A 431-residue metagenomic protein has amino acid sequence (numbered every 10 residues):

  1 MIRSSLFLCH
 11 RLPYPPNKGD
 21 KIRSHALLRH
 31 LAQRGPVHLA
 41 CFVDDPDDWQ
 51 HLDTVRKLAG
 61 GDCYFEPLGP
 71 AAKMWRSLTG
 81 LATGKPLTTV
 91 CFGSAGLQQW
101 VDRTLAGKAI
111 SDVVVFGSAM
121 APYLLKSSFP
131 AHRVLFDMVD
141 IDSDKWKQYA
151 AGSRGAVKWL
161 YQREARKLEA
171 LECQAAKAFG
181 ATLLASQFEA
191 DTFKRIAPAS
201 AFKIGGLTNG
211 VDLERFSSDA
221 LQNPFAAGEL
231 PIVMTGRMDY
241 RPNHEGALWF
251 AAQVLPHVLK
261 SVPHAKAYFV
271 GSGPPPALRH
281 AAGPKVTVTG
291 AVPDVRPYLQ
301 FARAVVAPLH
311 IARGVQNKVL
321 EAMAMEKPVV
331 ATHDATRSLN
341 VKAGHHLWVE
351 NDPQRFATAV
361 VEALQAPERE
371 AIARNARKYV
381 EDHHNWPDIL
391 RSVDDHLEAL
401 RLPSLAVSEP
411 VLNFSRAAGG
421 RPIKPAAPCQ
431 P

Functional and structural regions predicted by a protein language model:
H10, P70-C91, V134-C173, D191 (+2 more regions): Acceptor-binding helix/loop patch of EC 2.4 sugar-transfer enzymes, predominantly nucleotide-sugar-dependent
R133-F136, S143, Y161-R195, A199-S218 (+1 more regions): Donor nucleotide-sugar binding/catalytic pocket of nucleotide-sugar-dependent glycosyltransferases
G180, Q300-G314, M325-P328: Acidic donor-binding loop of glycosyltransferase active sites
R195, A201, G205-F301, D352: Conserved catalytic-core segment of nucleotide-activated headgroup transferases in glycan assembly
K318-E321, P328-T332, W348: Short hydrophobic beta-strand element within catalytic cores of glycosyltransferases and related nucleotide-activated
L347-Q354, E362-P367: Conserved acidic donor-binding segment of nucleotide-sugar-dependent glycosyltransferases
E368-H383, S392: A short, well-ordered alpha-helix in the C-terminal region of glycosyltransferases
W386-G419, I423-P431: C-terminal alpha-helical cap of glycosyltransferases
